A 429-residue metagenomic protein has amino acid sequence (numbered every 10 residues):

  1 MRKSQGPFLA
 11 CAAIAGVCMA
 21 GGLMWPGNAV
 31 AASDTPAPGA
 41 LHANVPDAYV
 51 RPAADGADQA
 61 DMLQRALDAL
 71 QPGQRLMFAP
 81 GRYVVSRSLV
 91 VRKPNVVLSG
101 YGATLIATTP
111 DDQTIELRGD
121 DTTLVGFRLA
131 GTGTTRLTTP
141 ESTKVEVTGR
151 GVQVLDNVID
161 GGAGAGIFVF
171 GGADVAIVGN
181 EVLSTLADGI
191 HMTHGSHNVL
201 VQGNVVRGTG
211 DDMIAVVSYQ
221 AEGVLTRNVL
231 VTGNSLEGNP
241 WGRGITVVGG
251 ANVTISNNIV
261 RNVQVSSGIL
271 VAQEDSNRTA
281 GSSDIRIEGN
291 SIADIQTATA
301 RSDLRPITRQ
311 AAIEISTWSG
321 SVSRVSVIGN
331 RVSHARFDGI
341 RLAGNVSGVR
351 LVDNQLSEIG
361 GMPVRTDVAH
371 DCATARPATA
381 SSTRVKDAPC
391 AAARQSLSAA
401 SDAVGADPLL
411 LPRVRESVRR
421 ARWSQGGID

Functional and structural regions predicted by a protein language model:
C11-G22: Bacterial N-terminal signal peptides
Y49-A79: Acidic Gly/Asp/Thr-rich repetitive segments characteristic of extracellular carbohydrate-active and adhesion proteins
Q64-P72, Y83-V97, L105-V152, G166-V169 (+3 more regions): Extracellular beta-strand-rich solenoid/capping regions of secreted or surface-exposed proteins that bind or remodel
Q71, K93-P94, G100, R118-D120 (+24 more regions): Parallel beta-helix/beta-solenoid
Q74, S86-S88, A107-Q113, G133-T139 (+11 more regions): Short glycine/acidic-rich loop motifs that flank beta-strands on beta-rich extracellular proteins
P110, D121-S218, V224, N228: Right-handed parallel beta-helix
S347-S398: Leucine-rich solenoid repeat scaffolds
